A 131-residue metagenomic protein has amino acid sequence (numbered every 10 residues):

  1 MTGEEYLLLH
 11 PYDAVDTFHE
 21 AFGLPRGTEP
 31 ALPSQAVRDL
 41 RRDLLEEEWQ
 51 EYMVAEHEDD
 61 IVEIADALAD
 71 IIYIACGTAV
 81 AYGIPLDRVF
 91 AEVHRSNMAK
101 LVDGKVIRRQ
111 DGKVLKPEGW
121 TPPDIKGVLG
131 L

Functional and structural regions predicted by a protein language model:
M1-L131: Flexible "arm" and connector segments at domain edges
